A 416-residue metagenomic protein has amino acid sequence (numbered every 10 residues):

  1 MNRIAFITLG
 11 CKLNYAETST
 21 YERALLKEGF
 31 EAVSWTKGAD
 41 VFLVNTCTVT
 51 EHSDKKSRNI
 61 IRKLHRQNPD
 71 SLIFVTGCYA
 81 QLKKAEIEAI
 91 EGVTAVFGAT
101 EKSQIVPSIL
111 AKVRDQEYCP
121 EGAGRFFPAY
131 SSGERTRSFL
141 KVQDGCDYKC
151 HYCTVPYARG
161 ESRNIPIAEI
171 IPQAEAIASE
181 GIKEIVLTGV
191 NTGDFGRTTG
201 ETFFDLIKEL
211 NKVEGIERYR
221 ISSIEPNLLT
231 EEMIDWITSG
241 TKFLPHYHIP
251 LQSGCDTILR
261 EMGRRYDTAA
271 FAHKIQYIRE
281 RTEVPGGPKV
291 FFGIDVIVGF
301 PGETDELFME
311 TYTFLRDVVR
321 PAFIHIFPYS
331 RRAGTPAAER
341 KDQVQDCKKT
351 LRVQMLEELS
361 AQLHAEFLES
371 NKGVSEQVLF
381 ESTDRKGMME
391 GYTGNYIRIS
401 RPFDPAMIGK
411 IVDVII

Functional and structural regions predicted by a protein language model:
M1-D194, K208, E232, T268-G286 (+5 more regions): Proteins enriched for Cys/Gly/acidic motifs involved in redox and nucleic-acid/cofactor modification
K37-G38, D147, Q252-G254, D384-K386 (+1 more regions): Short strand-connecting beta-turns/loops that link adjacent beta-strands
I73-F74, L82, S179-D305: Conserved SAM/AdoMet-binding glycine-rich loop
S103, Y148, G193, N227 (+3 more regions): Glycine-centered loop/turn positions within well-structured domains that cap or flank conserved ligand/cofactor-binding
Y130-S131, D235-S239, L251, L368-S370 (+2 more regions): Replace "in large, NTP-powered and nucleic-acid-processing enzymes" with "in large, NTP-powered factors and other
I170, L187, I221, I249 (+5 more regions): Conserved, mostly hydrophobic/aromatic
G215-I216, R320-P321, P336-R340, V344 (+1 more regions): Conserved N-terminal phosphate-binding loop of PLP-dependent enzymes in the Aspartate aminotransferase
E339-I416: Terminal RNA-binding accessory module
